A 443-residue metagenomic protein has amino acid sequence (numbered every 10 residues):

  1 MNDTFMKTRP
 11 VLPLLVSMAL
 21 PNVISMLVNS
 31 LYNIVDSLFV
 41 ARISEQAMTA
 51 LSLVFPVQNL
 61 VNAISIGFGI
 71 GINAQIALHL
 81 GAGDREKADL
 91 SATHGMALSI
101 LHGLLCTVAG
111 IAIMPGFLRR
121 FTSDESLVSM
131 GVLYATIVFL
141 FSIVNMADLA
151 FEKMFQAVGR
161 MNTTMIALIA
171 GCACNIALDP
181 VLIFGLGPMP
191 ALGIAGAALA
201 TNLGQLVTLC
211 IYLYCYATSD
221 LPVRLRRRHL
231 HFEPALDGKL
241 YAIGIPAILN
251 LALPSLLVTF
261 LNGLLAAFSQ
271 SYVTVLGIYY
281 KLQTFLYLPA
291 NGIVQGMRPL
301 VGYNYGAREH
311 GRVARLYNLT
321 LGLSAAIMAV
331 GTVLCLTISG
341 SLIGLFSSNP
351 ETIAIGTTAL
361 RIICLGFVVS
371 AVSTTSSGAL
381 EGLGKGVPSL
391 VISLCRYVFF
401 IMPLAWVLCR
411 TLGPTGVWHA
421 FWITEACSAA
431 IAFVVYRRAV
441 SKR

Functional and structural regions predicted by a protein language model:
M1-A19, I76-I143, M189-I245, V301-G366 (+1 more regions): Short alpha-helical transmembrane segments in multi-pass integral membrane proteins
M6-L38, R42-I43, P56-G71, Q75 (+6 more regions): N-terminal transmembrane alpha-helices
V16-D36, I137, G171, G204-T208 (+4 more regions): Transmembrane helical elements of multi-pass membrane transporters/channels
L27, L31-T49, L118-E125, V181-L192 (+4 more regions): Helix-terminus/linker motif at the lipid-water interface of multi-pass membrane proteins
M48-V108, N145-G159, T163-T164, N262 (+2 more regions): Small-residue-rich hydrophobic transmembrane alpha-helices
L60-A63, T107, N175-P180, L209-L213 (+4 more regions): Hydrophobic transmembrane alpha-helices of multi-pass small-molecule transporters
G69, N73, V138-Q156, T164-C172 (+5 more regions): Short runs within selected transmembrane alpha-helices of multi-pass transporters and secretion channels
G110, K153, D179, I183 (+7 more regions): Structural signal for membrane-spanning alpha-helices in multi-pass inner-membrane proteins, emphasizing helix cores
